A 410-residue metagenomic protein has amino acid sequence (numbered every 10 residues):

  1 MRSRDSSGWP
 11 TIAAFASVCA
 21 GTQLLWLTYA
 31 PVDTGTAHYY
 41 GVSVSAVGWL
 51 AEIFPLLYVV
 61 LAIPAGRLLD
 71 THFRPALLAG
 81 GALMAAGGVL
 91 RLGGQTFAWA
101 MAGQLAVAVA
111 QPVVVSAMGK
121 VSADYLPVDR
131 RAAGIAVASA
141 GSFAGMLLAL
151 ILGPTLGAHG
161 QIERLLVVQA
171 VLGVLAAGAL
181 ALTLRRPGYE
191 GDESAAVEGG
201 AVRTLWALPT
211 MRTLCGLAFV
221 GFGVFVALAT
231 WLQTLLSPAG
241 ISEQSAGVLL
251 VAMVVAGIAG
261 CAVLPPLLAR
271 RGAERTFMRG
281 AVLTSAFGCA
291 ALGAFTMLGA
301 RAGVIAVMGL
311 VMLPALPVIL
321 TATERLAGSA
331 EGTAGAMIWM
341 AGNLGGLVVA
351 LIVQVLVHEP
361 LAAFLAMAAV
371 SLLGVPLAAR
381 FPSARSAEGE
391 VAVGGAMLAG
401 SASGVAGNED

Functional and structural regions predicted by a protein language model:
R2-D5, R185-L214, M397: Juxtamembrane intracellular "pre-TM" segments in multi-pass secondary transporters
Y29-A30, T210-V251, G257-I258: Extracytoplasmic gate region of multi-pass secondary transporters
V60-Q95: Conserved MFS/SLC helix-loop-helix module at the cytosolic interface between two early adjacent transmembrane helices
L61-F73, G260-A273: Helix-to-loop junctions at the C-terminal end of transmembrane segments in multipass secondary transporters
G103-G141: Cytoplasmic helix-loop-helix junction between adjacent transmembrane helices in 12-TM secondary transporters
V137-R185: Helix-loop-helix hairpin linking two adjacent transmembrane segments in secondary transporters
E274-I319: C-terminal transmembrane helical hairpin of 12-TM major facilitator-type secondary transporters
L326-P360, M367: A late C-terminal transmembrane helix in Major Facilitator Superfamily
